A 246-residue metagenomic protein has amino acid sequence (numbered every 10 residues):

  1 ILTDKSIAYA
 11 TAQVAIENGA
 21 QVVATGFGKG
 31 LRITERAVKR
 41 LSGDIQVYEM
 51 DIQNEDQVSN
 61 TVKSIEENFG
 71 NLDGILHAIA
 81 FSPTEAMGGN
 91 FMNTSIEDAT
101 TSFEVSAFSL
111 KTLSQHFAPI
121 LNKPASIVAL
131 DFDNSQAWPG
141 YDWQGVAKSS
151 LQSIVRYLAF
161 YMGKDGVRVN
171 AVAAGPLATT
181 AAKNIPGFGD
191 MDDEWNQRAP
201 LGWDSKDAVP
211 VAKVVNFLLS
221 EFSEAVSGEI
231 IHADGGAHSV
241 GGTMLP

Functional and structural regions predicted by a protein language model:
I1-A10, A80-P119, K123-K164, P176-T179: Catalytic loop of short-chain dehydrogenase/reductase
I1-E97, N184, D190: Short-chain dehydrogenase/reductase
A15, M162, L218: Aromatic pocket-lining residues of Rossmann-like dinucleotide-binding sites
Q53, L177, G236: Adenine-nucleotide cofactor-binding loop residues
V62, L110, S114, V155-R156 (+2 more regions): Short-chain dehydrogenase/reductase
L76, V128, V169-V172, A182 (+2 more regions): Hydrophobic structural elements of the Rossmann-like NAD(P)H-binding subdomain that define the short-chain
F108, A171, D190-V226, I231-G235: C-terminal helical subdomain
W143, K164, A174-P200, V240-P246: A glycine/serine/threonine-rich, flexible loop-to-helix segment that serves as the NAD(P) cofactor-binding "lid"
